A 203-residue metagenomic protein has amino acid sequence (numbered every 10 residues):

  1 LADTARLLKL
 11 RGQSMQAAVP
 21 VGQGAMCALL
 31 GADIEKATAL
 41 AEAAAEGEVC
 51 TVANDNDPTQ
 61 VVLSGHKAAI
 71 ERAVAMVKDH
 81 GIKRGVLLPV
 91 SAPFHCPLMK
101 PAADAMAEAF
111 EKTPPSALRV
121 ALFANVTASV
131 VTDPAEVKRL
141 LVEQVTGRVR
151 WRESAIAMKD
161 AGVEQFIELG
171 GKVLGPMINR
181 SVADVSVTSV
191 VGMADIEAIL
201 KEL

Functional and structural regions predicted by a protein language model:
L1-R148, P176: Alpha/beta catalytic cores of group-transfer enzymes, especially the acyltransferase/condensing modules of polyketide
D3, E143-L203: Flexible, low-complexity segments
